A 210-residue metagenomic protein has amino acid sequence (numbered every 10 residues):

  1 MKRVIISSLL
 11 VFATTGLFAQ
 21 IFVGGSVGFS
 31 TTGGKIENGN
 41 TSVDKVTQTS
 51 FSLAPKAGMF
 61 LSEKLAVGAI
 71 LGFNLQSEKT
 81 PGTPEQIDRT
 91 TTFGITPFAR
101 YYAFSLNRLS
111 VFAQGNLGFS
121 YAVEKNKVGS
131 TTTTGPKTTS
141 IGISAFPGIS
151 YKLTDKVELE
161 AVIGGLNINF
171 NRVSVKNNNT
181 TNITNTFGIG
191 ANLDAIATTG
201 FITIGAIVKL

Functional and structural regions predicted by a protein language model:
V4-A13: Sec-dependent N-terminal signal peptides
G16-I70, N74-L75, N192-L210: Short glycine/proline- and aromatic-enriched beta-strand/turn motifs that initiate or cap beta-hairpins
I21, K64-V67, N107-L109, K156-L159: Repeated loop/turn-to-beta-strand initiation elements of outer-membrane beta-barrel proteins
G25-F29, L53-M59, L71-F73, I95-Y101 (+5 more regions): Residues on the lipid-exposed face of transmembrane beta-strands in outer-membrane beta-barrel proteins
F29-G33, F73-S77, T91, A103 (+4 more regions): Transmembrane beta-strands of outer-membrane beta-barrel pores
G34-I36, L153-L210: Predominantly the C-terminal beta-signal and adjacent terminal strand-loop region of outer-membrane beta-barrel
K35-V43, E78-R89, A122-T133, T139 (+1 more regions): Outer-membrane beta-barrel translocator domains and adjoining extracellular loop/strand segments of Gram-negative
T47-F51, R89-I95, L109, K137-I143 (+1 more regions): Residues that define the transmembrane beta-barrel architecture of outer-membrane proteins
